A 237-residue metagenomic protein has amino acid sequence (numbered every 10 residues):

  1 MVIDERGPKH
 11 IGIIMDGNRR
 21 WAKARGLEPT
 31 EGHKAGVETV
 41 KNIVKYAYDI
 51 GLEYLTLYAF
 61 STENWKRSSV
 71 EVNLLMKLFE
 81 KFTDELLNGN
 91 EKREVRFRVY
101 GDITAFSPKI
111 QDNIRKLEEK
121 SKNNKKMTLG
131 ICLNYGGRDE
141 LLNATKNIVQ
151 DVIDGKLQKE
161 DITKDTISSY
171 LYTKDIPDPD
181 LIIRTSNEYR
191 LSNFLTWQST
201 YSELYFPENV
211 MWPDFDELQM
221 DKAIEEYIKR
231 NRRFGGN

Functional and structural regions predicted by a protein language model:
M1-N237: Flexible, compositionally biased loop and terminal segments
